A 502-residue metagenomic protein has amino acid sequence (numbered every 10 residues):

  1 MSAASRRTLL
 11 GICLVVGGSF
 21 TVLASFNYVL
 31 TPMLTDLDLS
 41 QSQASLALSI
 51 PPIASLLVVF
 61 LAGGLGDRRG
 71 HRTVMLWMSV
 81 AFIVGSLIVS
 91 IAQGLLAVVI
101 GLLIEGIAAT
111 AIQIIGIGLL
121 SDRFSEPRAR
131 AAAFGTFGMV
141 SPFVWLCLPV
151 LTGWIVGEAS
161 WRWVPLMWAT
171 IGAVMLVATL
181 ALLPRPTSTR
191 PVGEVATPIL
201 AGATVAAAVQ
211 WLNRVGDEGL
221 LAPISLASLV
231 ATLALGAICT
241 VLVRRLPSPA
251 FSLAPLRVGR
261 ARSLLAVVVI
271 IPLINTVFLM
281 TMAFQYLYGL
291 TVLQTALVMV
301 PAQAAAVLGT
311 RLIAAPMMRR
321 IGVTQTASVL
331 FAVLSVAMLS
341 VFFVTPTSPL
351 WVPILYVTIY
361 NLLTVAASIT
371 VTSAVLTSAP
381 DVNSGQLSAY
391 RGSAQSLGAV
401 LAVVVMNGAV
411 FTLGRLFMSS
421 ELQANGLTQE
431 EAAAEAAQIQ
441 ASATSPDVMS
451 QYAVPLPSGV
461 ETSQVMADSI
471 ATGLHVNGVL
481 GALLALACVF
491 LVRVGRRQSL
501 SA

Functional and structural regions predicted by a protein language model:
S5-V22, F26-L34, Q41-L48, G85 (+3 more regions): 12-transmembrane solute porter fold
D36-L37, S42, D67-R68, S90-Q93 (+8 more regions): Membrane-helix boundary and inter-helical linker elements of multi-pass secondary transporters
P52, L56-T197: Helix-loop-helix hairpins in multi-pass membrane proteins, especially solute transporters
I53-L57, L87, P142-C147, G202 (+3 more regions): Hydrophobic/small/kink-forming positions within alpha-helical transmembrane segments of polytopic membrane proteins
A81-I88, I171-A178, A234-I238, V333-S340 (+1 more regions): Transmembrane-helix signature of multi-pass solute transporters
V89, T179, N213, C239-V243 (+5 more regions): Structural signal for membrane-spanning alpha-helices in multi-pass inner-membrane proteins, emphasizing helix cores
G135, G153-V267: Hydrophobic transmembrane-helix bundles of small-molecule transporters
Q395-V494, A502: Hydrophobic transmembrane architecture of multi-pass small-molecule transporters
